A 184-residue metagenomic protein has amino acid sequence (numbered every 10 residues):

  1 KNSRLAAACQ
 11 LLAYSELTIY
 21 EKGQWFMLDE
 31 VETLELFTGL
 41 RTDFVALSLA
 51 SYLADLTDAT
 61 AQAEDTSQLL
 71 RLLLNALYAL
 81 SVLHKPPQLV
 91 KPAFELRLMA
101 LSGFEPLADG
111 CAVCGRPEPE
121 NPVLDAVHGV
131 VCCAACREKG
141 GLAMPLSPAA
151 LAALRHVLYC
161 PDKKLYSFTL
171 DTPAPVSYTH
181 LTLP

Functional and structural regions predicted by a protein language model:
K1-L74: A surface-exposed, charged beta-strand/loop segment in the N-terminal or early-internal portion of soluble proteins
L89-L101, P117-E118: Short Cys/His-rich Zn2+-coordinating modules
M99-A108, V123-V127: Short, flexible, mixed-charge glycine/proline-rich loop motifs that serve as phosphate/nucleic-acid-contacting
C111-C114, C133: Short cysteine-rich clusters marking metal-coordination/redox-active sites
N121-D125, A143-P145: Short Cys/His-rich "knuckle" micro-motifs
V130-R137: Cysteine-rich micro-motifs
K139-A149: Short metal-binding segments enriched for Cys and/or His
T179-P184: Conserved small/polar residues in nucleotide/adenosyl-binding loops
